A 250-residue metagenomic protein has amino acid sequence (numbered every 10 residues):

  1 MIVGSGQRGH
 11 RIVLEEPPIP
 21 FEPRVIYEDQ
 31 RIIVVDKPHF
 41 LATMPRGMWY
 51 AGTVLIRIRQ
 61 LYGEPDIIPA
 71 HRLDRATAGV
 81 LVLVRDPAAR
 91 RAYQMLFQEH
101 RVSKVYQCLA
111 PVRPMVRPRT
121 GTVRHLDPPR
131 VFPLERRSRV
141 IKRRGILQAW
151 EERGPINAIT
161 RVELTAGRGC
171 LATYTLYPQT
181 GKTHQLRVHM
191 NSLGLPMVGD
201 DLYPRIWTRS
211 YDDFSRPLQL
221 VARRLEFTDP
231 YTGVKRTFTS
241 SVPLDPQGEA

Functional and structural regions predicted by a protein language model:
M1-A250: RNA pseudouridine synthases
